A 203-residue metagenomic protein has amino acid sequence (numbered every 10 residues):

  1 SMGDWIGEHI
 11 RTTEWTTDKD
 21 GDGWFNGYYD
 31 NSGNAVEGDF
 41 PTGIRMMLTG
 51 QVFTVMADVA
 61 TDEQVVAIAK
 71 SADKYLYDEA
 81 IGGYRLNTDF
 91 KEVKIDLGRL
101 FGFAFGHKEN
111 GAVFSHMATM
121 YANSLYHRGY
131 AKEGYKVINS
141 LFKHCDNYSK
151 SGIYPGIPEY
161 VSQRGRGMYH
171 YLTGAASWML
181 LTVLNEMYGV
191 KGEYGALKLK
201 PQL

Functional and structural regions predicted by a protein language model:
S1: Conserved, charged catalytic cores of large soluble enzymes
D4-I6, Q202-L203: Amphipathic alpha-helical surface "interface" segments used for docking/oligomerization or membrane association within
W5-V113, N139-V161: Extended glycan-interaction surfaces of carbohydrate-active proteins
T49-Q51, A118, L180: Residue-level detector of extended alpha-helical repeat arrays and alpha-solenoid scaffolds
K74-E79, K91, G102-G111, M120-L203: Non-catalytic C-terminal accessory modules of carbohydrate-active enzymes
